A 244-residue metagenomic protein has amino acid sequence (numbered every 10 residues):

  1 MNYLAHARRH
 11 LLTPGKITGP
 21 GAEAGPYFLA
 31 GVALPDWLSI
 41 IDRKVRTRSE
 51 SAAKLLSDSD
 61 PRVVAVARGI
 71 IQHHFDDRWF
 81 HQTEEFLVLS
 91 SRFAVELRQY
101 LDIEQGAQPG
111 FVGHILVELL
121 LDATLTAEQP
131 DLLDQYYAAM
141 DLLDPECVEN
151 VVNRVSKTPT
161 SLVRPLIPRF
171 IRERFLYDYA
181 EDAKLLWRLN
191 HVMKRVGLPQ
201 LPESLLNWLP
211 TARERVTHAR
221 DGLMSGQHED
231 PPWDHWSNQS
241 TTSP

Functional and structural regions predicted by a protein language model:
M1-F111, Q200, S204-P244: An N-terminal structural lobe/cap that precedes and organizes the functional/catalytic core across diverse proteins
G31-I40, H114-A127, W187-H191: Short, hydrophobic/amphipathic alpha-helical patches that form generic packing surfaces within helical domains
D77, H81, A127-P130, R195: Amphipathic alpha-helical interaction surfaces
E84, F93-P165: Active-site-proximal alpha-helical scaffolds that flank and shape metal-associated catalytic sites
L121-P130, R169-E181, R220-M224, W236-P244: Hydrophobic transmembrane alpha-helix bundles
Y137-S225: An amphipathic alpha-helical core segment
